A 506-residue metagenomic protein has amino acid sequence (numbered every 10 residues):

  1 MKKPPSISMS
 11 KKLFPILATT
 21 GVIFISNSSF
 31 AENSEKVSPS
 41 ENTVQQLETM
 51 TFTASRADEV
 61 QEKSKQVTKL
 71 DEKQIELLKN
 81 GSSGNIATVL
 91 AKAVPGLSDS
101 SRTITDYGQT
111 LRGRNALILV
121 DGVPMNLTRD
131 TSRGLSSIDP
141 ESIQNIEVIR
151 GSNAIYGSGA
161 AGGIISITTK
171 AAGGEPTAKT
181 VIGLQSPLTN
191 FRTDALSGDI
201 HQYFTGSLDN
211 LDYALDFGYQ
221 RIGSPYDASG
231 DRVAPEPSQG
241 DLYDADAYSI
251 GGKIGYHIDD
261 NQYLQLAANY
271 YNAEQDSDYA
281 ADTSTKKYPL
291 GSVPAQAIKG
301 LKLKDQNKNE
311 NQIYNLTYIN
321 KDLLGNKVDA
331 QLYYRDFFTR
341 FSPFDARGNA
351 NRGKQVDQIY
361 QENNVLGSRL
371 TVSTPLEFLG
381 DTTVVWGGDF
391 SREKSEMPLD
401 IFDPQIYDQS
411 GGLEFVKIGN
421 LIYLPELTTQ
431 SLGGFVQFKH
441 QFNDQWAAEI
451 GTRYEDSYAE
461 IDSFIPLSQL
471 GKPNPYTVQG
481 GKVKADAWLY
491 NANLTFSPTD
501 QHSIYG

Functional and structural regions predicted by a protein language model:
E48, R114, G163, G198-Q202 (+5 more regions): Hydrophobic, lipid-facing positions within transmembrane beta-strands of outer-membrane proteins
E48-G81, Y107, A116: N-terminal periplasmic "start-of-domain" segments of outer-membrane beta-barrel proteins
A87-P124, Q144: Extracytoplasmic beta-strand/coil segments of soluble accessory domains associated with Gram-negative outer-membrane
G108, V123-R150, Q202: Short acidic/polar hinge/loop motifs at secondary-structure boundaries that mediate gating or recognition
I138-K179: A beta-strand signature from Gram-negative outer-membrane beta-barrel systems, especially the internal plug domain
S152, A172-G206, F217: Short strand-turn segments of transmembrane beta-barrel domains in outer membranes, especially the first one or two
R192-G223, D227, D231-D278, E310-K321 (+2 more regions): Transmembrane beta-barrel wall of Gram-negative outer-membrane proteins
H257, N261-Y271, N307-S468, T495-S497 (+1 more regions): Face-selective signature of the C-terminal outer-membrane beta-barrel domain
